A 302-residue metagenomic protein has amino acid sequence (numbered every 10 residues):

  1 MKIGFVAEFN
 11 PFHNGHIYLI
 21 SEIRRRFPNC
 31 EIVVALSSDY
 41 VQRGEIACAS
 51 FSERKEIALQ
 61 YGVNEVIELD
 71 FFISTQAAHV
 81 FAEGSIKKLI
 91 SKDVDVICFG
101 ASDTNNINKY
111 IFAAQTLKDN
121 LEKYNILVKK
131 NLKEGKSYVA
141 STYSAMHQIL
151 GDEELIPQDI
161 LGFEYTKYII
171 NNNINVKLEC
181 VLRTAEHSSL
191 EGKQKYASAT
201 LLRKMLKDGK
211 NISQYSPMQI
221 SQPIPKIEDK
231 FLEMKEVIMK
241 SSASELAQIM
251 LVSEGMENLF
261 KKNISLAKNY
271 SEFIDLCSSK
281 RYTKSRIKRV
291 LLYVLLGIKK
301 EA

Functional and structural regions predicted by a protein language model:
M1-R54: N-terminal catalytic cores of NTP/NDP-binding nucleotidyl/phosphoryl-transfer enzymes
F5-V6, A35-L36, I67-L69, E179-L182: Short beta-strands and strand-loop turn motifs
E53-I57, Y165: Short, solvent-exposed amphipathic alpha-helices that sit in or adjacent to ligand/effector-binding or catalytic
E56-D70: A glycine-rich helix N-cap at a beta->alpha junction
L69-A302: Active-site cores that bind ATP or allylic diphosphates and position pyrophosphate for catalysis
